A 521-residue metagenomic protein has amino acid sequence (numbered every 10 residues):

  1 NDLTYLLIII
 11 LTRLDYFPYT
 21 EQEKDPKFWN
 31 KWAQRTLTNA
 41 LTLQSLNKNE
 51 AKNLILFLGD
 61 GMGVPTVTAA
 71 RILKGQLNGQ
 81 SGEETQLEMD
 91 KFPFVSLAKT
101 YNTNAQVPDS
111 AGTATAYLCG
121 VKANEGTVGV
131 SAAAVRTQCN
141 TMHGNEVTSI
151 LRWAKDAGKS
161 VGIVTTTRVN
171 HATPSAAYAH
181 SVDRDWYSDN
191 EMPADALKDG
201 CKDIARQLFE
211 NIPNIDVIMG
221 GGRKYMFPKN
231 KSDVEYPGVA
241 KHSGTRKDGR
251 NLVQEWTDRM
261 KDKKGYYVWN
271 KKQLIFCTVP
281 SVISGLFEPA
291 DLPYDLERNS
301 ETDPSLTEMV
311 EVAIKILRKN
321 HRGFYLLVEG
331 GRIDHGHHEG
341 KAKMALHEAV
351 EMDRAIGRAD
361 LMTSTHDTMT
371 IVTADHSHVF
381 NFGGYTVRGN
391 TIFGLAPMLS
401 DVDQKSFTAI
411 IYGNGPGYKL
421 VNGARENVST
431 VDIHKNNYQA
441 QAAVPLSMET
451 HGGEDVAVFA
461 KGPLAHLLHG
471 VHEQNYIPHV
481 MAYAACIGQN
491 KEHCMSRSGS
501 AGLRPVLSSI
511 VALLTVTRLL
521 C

Functional and structural regions predicted by a protein language model:
N1-D15, L507-L520: Cleavable N-terminal signal peptides of Sec/SRP-targeted secreted and luminal proteins
E21-L37, N47-K52, M62-T68, I72-T115 (+2 more regions): A post-motif C-terminal structural segment
L56-F57, I163, V372: Structural beta-sheet core signal
N104, P108, C119-V128: Substrate-binding/charge-relay-adjacent region of secreted/lumenal peptidase catalytic domains
G129-G144: His/Cys-centered metal/cofactor-coordination and adjacent catalytic loops
V161-N170: Outer membrane beta-barrel
E492-S509: C-terminal GPI-anchoring signal of eukaryotic secretory precursors
